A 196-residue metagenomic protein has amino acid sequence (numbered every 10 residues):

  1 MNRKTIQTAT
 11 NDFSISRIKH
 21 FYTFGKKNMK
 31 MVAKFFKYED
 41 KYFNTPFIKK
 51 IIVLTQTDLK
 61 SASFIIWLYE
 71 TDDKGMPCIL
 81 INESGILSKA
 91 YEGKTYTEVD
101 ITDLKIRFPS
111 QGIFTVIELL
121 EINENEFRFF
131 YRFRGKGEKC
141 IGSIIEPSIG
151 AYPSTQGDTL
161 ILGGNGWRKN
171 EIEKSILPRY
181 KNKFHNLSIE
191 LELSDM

Functional and structural regions predicted by a protein language model:
M1-T71, E118-M196: Beta-sheet-rich sandwich/jelly-roll-like modules and their strand-loop junctions
S63-K139: Aromatic- and Gly/Pro-enriched, solvent-exposed loop/edge beta-strand patches characteristic of beta-rich domains
